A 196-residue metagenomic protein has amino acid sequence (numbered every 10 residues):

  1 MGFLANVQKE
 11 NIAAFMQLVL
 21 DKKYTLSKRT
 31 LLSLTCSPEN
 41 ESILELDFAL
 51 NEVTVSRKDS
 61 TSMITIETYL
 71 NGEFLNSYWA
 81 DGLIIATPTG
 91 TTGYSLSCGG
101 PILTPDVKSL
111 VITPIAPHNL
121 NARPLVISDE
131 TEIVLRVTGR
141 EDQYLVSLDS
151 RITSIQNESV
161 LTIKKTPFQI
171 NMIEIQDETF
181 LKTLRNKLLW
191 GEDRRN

Functional and structural regions predicted by a protein language model:
G2-D81: Catalytic core of DAGKc-family lipid kinases
A5-N6, T65, S95-S97, A122 (+1 more regions): Short glycine-/acidic-enriched loop or helix-start segments at secondary-structure transitions that form or flank
K28-L32, A49-N51, S62-I66, D81-L83 (+5 more regions): A generic structural signal for short beta-strands and their flanking turns/coil linkers
C36, T87, K165: Flexible glycine-/small-residue-rich
D47, V55, N71-F74, A122-N196: ATP/nucleoside-binding phosphotransfer catalytic cores, i.e., glycine-rich phosphate-binding loops
T68, G90, V146: Short aromatic-centered micro-motifs
S77-A80, I85-N121: Gly/Ser/Thr-rich active-site loops/lids in small-molecule metabolic enzymes that frequently grip phosphoryl groups
